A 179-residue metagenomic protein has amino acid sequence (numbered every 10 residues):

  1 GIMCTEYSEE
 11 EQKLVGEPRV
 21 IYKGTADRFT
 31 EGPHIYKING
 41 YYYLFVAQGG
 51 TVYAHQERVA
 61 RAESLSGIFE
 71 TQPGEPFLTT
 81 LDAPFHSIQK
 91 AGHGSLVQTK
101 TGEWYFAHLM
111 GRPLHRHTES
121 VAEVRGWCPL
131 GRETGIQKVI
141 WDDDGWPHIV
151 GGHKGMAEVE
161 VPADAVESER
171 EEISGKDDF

Functional and structural regions predicted by a protein language model:
G1-F179: Carbohydrate-active catalytic/glycan-binding domains of CAZyme proteins, especially the secreted or lumenal ectodomains
